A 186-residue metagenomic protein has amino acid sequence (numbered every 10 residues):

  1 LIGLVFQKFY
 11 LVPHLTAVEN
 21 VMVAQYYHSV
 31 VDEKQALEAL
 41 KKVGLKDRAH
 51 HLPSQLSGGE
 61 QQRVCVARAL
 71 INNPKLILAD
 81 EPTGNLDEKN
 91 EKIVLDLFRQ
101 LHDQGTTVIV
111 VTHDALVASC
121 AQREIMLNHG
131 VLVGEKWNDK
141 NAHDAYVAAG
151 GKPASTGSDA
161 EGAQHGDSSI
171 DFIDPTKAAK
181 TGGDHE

Functional and structural regions predicted by a protein language model:
L1, C65, I77, K152 (+2 more regions): N-terminal cationic amphipathic segment used for targeting or macromolecule association
L1-E124: ABC family nucleotide-binding domain
K46, H50, G157-D159, D174: A short, hydrophobic secondary-structure junction motif
Q61, K92, P153, G162-H165 (+1 more regions): Intrinsic disorder/low-complexity segments enriched in polar/small residues
N128: A cytosolic small-molecule/anion-sensing beta-strand core signal
V131-F172: Conserved beta-strand-loop-alpha-helix hinge in the C-terminal portion of ABC ATPase nucleotide-binding domains
S168-E186: Long, low-complexity, intrinsically disordered segments
